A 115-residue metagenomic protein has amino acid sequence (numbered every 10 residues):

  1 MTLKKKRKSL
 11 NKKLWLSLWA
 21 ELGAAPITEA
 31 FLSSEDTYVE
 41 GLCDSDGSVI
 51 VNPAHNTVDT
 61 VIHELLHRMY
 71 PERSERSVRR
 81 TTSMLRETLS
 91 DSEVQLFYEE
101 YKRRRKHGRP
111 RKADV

Functional and structural regions predicted by a protein language model:
M1-H55, P71-V115: Metalloprotease/metallohydrolase-associated module, dominated by Zn2+-dependent proteases
D59-P71: Active-site recognition of the HExxH zinc-binding catalytic motif
